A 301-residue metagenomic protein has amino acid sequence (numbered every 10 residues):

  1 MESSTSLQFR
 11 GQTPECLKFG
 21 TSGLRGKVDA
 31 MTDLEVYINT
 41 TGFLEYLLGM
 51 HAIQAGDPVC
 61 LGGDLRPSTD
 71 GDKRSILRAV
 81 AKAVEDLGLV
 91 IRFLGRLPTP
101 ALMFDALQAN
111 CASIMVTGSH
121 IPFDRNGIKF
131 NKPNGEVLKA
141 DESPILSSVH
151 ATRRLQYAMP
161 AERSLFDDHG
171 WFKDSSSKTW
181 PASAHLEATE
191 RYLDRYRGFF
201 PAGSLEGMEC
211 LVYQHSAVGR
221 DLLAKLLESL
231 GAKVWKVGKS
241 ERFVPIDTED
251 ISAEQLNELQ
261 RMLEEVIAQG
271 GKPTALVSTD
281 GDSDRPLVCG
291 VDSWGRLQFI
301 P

Functional and structural regions predicted by a protein language model:
M1-T248, V266-I267: Gly/Ser-rich phosphate-binding catalytic loop and adjacent alpha/beta segment that cradle a phosphoryl group at enzyme
T32, T248, S252, R296-F299: Alpha-helix N-cap/helix-initiation motif
G135, E265-P301: Replace "Mg2+/Mn2+-dependent" with "divalent metal-dependent
S216, R220, S252, T279-G281 (+1 more regions): Active-site-proximal structural scaffolding
D247-K272: Active-site-adjacent loop/helix segments that line or gate small-molecule/cofactor pockets in enzymes
